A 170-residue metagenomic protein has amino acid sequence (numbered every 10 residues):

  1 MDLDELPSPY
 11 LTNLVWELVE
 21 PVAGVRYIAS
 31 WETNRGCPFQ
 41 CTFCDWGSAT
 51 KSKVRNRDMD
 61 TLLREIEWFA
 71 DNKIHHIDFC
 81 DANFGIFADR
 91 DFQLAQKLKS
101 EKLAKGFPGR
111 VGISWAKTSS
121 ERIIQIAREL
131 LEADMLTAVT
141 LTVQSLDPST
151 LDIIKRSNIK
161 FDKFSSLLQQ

Functional and structural regions predicted by a protein language model:
M1-E5: Glycine-rich beta-alpha loop elements in corrinoid/cobalamin-binding modules across cobalamin-dependent enzymes
P9-Q169: Radical SAM [4Fe-4S] cluster-binding motif and immediate context
